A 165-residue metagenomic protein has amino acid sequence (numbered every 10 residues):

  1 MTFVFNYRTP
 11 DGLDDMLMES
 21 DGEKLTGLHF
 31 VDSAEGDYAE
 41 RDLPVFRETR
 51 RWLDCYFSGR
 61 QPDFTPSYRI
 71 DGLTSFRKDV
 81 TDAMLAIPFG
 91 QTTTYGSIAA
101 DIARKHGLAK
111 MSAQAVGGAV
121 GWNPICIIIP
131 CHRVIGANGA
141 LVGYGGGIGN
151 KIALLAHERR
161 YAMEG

Functional and structural regions predicted by a protein language model:
M1-G107, Y161-G165: Basic nucleic-acid-binding alpha-helical/helix-turn surface characteristic of O6-alkylguanine DNA
F76-V80, S112, N150: N-terminal positioning helix adjacent to the helix-turn-helix/winged-helix DNA-binding module
M84, I98-A99, V116, V120 (+1 more regions): Hydrophobic alpha-helical segments that mediate membrane insertion or helix-helix packing
A103-G117: Short, positively charged loop/turn segments that connect secondary-structure elements
A119-W122, I128: Major-groove DNA-recognition helix of helix-turn-helix-type DNA-binding domains
I127-V134: Short Lys/Arg-enriched helix C-cap and helix-to-coil transition segments that create basic nucleic-acid-contact patches
A137-G165: …primarily DNA-binding HTH/wHTH and HhH modules…
